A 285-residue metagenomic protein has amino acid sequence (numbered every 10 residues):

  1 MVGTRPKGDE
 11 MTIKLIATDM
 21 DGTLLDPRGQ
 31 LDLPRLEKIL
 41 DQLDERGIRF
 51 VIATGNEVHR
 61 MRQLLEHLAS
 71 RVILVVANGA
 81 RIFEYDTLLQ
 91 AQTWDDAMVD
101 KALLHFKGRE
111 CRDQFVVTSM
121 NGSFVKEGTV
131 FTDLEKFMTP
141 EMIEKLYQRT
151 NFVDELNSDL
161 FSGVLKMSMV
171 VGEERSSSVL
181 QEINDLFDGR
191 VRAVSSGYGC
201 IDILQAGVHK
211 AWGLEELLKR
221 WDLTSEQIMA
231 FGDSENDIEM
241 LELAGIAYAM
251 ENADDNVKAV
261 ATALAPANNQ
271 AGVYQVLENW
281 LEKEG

Functional and structural regions predicted by a protein language model:
M1-T18, D41: Non-catalytic pre-domain segments flanking phosphatase-related domains
M11-L15, L33, I201-G285: Mg2+-dependent phosphoryl-transfer enzymes with acidic/Ser/Thr/Gly-rich catalytic loops
K14-G29: Asp-based phosphoryl-transfer active-site loop
L31-M138: Active-site phosphate-binding/coordination module
Q42, H105, E182-D185, N256: Alpha-helical scaffold elements within enzyme catalytic domains, especially in hydrolases
L43, N78, A102, M167 (+3 more regions): Residue-level signal for inorganic ion chemistry
L68-S70, N78, L186-G189, L243-A244 (+1 more regions): Short, structured coil segments at secondary-structure junctions
R112-Q114, T118-F231: Conserved acidic, metal-coordinating active-site core of Asp-based, Mg2+-dependent phosphoryl-transfer enzymes
